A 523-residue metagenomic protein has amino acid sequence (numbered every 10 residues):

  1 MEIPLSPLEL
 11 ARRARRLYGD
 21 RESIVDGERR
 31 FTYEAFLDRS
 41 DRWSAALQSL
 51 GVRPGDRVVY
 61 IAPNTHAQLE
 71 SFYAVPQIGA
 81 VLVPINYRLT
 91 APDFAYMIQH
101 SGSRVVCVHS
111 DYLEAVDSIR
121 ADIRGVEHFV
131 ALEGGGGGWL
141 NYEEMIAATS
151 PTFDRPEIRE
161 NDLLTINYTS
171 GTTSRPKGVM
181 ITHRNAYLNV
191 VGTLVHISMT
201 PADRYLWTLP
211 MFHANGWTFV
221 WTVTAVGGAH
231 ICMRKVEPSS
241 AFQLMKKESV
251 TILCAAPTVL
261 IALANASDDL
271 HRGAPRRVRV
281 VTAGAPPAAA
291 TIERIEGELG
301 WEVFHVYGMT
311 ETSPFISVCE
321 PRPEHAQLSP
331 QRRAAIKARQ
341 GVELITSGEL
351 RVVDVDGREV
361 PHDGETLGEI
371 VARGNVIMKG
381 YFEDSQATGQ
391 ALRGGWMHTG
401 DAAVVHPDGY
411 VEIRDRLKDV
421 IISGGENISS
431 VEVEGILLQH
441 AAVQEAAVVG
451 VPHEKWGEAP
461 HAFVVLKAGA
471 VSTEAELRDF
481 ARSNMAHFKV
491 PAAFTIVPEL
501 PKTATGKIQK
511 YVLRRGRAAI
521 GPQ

Functional and structural regions predicted by a protein language model:
I3, D20-T65, L69-Y73, T90-A95 (+1 more regions): Conserved AMP-binding/adenylate-forming core of the ANL superfamily
G19-E22, A131, G137, T149-Y168 (+2 more regions): Conserved pre-ATP/AMP-binding loop-to-beta segment of ANL
T32-A35, L164-L188: Conserved AMP-binding A3 loop
L89, A95, V106-V108, M245 (+7 more regions): AMP-binding/adenylate-forming catalytic core of the ANL superfamily
L113-E160, A266-S267, Q331-R333: ANL superfamily adenylate-forming
Y187-R204, F212-I252, A266-S267, P321: Conserved AMP-binding/adenylation subdomain of ANL enzymes
A225, V250-A255, A264-A335, E349 (+1 more regions): Gly/Ser/Thr-rich phosphate-binding loop
E343-V371, P407-D408, A470-E474, Q509: Conserved beta-loop-beta connector loops within the AMP-binding
